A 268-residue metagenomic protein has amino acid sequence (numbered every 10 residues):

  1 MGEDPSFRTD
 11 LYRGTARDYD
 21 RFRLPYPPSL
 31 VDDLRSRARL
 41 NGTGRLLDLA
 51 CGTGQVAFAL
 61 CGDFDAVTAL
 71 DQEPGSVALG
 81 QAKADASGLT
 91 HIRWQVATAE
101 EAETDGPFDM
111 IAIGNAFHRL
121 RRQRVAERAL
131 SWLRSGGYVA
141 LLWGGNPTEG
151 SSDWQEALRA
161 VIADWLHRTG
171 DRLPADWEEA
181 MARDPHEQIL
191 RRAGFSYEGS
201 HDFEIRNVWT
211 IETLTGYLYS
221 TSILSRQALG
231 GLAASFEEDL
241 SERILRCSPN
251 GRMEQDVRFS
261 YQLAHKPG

Functional and structural regions predicted by a protein language model:
M1-N41: Conserved class I S-adenosyl-L-methionine
G42-A50: Conserved class I S-adenosyl-L-methionine
T53-E101: Class I SAM-dependent methyltransferase SAM/SAH-binding core
E103-I111: A short acidic, Gly/Pro-enriched loop at the edge of an enzyme's catalytic core that lines a small-molecule cofactor
I113-G114, R122: A short beta-strand submotif of the Rossmann-like class I SAM-dependent methyltransferase core that lines
L120-A129: A short, conserved alpha-helix within the catalytic core of class I
S131-I205: Conserved catalytic/acceptor-binding region of the Class I
A180-G268: Conserved Class I S-adenosyl-L-methionine
